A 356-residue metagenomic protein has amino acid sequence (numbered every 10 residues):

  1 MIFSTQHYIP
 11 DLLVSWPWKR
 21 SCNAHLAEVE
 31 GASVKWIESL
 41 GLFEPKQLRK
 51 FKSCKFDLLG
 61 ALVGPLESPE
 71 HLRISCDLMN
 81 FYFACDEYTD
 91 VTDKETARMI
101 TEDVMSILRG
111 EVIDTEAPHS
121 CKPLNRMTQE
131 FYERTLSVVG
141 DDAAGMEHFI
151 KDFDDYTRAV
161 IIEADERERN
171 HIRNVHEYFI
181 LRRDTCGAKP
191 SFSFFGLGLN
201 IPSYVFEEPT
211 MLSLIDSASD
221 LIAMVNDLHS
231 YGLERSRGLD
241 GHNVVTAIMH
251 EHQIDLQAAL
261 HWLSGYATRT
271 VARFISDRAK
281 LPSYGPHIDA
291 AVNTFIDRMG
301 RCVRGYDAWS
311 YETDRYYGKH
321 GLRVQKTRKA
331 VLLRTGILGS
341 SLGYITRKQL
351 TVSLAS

Functional and structural regions predicted by a protein language model:
M1-S356: Alpha-helical, largely C-terminal catalytic domains that coordinate divalent metal ions via clustered Asp/Glu/His
